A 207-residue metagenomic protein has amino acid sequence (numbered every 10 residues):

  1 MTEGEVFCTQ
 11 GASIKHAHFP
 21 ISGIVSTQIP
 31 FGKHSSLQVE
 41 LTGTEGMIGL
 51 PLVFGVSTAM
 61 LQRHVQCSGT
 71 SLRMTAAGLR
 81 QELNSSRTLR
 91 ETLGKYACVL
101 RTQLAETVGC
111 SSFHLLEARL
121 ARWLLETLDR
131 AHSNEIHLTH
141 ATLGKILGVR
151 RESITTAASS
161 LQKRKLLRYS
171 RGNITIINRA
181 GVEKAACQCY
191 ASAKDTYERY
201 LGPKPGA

Functional and structural regions predicted by a protein language model:
M1-E3: Short proline/glycine- and basic residue-enriched helix-capping loop/turn segments at helix->loop/beta transitions
E5-C67: Cyclic nucleotide-binding regulatory domains
S13, C110-H114, T175: Conserved phosphate/pyrophosphate-binding and hydrolysis machinery centered on Walker-type P-loop NTPases, extending
A17, V39, S71-L72, E135 (+2 more regions): A residue-level structural signature of the nucleotidyltransferase/glycosyltransferase Rossmann-like core
S22, A77-G78, A141, A180: Alpha-helix/helix-capping structural signal
E40-C98, T102, E106: Cyclic-nucleotide recognition modules
Q66-S68, L83-R150: Polybasic "coupling" helices that flank or enter modular domains
L125-A207: Phosphate-/nucleic-acid-contacting segments
